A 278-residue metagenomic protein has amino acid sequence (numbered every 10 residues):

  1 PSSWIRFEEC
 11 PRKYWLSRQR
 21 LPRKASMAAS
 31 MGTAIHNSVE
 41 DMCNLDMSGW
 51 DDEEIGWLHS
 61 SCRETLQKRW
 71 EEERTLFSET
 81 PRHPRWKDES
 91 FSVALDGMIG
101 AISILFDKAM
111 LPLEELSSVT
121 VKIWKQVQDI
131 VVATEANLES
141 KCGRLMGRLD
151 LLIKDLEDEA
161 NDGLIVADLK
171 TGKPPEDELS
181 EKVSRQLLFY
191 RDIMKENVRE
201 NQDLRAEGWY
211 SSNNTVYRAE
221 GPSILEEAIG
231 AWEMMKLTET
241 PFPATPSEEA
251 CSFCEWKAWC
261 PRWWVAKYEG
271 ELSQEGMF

Functional and structural regions predicted by a protein language model:
P1-T65: Charged, glycine-rich intrinsically disordered N-terminal tails and low-complexity linkers that flank
P11-R23, V166-G172, G230-E239: Short amphipathic alpha-helical segments and their helix-coil junctions
M27, M31, A94, V183-Q186: Hydrophobic (often cysteine-bearing) scaffold residues that line and stabilize catalytic clefts of nucleotide/cofactor
S38-V132: A non-catalytic, helix-rich entry segment at domain boundaries
M42-D46, M194, V198, A258: A generic secondary-structure signal for well-formed alpha-helical elements
V127-W232: Mg2+/Mn2+-dependent nuclease catalytic core
S223-R262: Polybasic (Lys/Arg-rich)
A266-F278: Short microdomains enriched in Cys/His and/or Lys/Arg
